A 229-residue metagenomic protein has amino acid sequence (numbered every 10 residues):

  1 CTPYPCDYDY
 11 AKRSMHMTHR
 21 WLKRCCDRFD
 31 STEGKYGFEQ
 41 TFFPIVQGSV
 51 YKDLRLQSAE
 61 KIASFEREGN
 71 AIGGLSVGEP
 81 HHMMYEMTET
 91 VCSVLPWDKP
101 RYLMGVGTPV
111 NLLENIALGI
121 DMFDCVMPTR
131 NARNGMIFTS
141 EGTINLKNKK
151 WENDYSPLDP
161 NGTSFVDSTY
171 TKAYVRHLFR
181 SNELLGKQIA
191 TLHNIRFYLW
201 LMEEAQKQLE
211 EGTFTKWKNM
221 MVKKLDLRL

Functional and structural regions predicted by a protein language model:
C1-D7, D159-L229: C-terminal extensions of enzymes
C1-K23, R28-T32, E39-F42, V46-D53: Active-site beta->alpha loop and helix N-cap motifs at the rims of alpha/beta catalytic domains
R13, R20, H82, E86 (+3 more regions): Conserved active-site and cofactor/substrate-binding residues in soluble primary-metabolism enzymes
S14, T18-W21, C25, S58 (+4 more regions): Alpha-helical packing segments of well-folded alpha/beta enzyme cores
C25-R28, T32, F65, G73 (+2 more regions): Change "in soluble alpha/beta enzymes" to "in soluble alpha/beta proteins
R28-F38, K99, A205-W217: Surface-exposed helix-capping loop/turn segments at secondary-structure junctions
T32, G37-L158: Glycine-rich phosphate/ribose-binding loops and adjacent secondary-structure elements that form binding surfaces
